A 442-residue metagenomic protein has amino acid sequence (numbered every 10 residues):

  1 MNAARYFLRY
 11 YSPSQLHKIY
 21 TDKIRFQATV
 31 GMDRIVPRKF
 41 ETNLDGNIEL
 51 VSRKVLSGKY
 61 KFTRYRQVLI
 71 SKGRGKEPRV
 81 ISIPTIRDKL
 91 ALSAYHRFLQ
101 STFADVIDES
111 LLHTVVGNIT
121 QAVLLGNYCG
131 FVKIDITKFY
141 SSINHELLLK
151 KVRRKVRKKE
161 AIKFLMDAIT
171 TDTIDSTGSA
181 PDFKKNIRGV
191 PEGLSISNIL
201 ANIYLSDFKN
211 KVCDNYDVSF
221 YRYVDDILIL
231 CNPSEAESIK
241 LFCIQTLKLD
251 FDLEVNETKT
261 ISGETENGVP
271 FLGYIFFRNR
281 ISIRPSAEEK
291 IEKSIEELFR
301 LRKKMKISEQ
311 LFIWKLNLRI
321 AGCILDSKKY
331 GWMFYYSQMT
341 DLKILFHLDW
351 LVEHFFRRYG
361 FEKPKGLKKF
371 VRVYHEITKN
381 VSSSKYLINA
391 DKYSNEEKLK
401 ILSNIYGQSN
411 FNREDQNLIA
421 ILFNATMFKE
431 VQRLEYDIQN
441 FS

Functional and structural regions predicted by a protein language model:
N2-L56, F62-T63: A structured, charge-rich N-terminal accessory region that forms the first stable segment of a protein and links
Y6-F7, A91-N144: Active-site-proximal segment of RNA-dependent polymerases
K54-K76, K163-A180: Reverse-transcriptase-like RNA-dependent polymerase core
E77-I107, N186-C213: Conserved pre-motif C helix in the palm subdomain of viral-like polymerases
A122-V224, L228-L247, E254, I261-G268: Conserved polymerase palm-domain catalytic core
L249, L253-K290: Acidic/histidine-rich catalytic neighborhood
F277-S442: Active-site and adjacent loop segments of nucleotide-processing enzymes that use two-metal-ion phosphate chemistry
